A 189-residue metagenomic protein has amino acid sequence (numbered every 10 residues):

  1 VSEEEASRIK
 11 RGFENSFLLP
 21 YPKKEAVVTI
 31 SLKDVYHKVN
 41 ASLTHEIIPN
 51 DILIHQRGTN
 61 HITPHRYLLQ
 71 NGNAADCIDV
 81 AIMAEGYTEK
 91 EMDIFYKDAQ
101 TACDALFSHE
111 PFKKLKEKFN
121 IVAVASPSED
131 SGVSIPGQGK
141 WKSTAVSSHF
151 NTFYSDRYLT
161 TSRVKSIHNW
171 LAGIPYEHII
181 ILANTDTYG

Functional and structural regions predicted by a protein language model:
V1-H55: Beta-strand-enriched, solvent-exposed domains that form extended recognition/catalytic surfaces
R8-K10, L19-Y21, N71-N73, F112 (+1 more regions): Sterically constrained small-residue positions within well-ordered secondary structures of folded domains
F13, K24-A26, D76, E117 (+1 more regions): Residues at beta-strand starts and edge strands
V28-I30, V80, I180: Hydrophobic beta-strand residues in large extracellular and virion-surface proteins
Y36-N40, E89, D186-G189: Short, surface-exposed beta-strand/loop "edge" segments at domain boundaries and coil↔beta transitions
I48-R57, G86-T88, S143-R157: Acidic/glycine-enriched edge-of-secondary-structure segments
Q56-S108, K113, A123-I135, K165-S166 (+2 more regions): Fold-level signature of zinc-dependent metallopeptidase catalytic domains
K118-G189: Active-site-proximal segments of metallohydrolase catalytic domains
